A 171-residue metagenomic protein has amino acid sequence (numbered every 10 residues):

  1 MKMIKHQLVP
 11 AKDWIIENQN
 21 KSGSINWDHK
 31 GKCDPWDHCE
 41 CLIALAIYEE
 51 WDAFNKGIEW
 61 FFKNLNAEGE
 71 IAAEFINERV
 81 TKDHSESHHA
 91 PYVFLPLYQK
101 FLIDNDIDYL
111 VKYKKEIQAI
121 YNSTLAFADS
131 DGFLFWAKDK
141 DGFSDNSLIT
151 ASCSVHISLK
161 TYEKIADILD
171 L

Functional and structural regions predicted by a protein language model:
M1, C39-W51, Y92-Y109, S154-D170: Well-ordered alpha-helical scaffold segments within catalytic/enzyme domains
M1-W36, I47-W60, E68-I71: Low-complexity, Ser/Thr/Pro/Gly-enriched N-terminal "stalk/linker" regions
L8, S24, W36, P91-V93 (+2 more regions): Short hydrophobic/aromatic segments of transmembrane alpha-helices and their interfaces
D13, N20, S24-W27, A73 (+2 more regions): The feature captures the catalytic groove of carbohydrate-active enzymes
G31, A44, Y48, D83 (+1 more regions): Short, charged/polar micro-motifs that form catalytic or ligand-binding hotspots
C33-D37, H89, Y113, A151: Short, conserved alpha-helical segments within structured domains
E49-D129: Helix-terminus loop motifs that line ligand-binding clefts
